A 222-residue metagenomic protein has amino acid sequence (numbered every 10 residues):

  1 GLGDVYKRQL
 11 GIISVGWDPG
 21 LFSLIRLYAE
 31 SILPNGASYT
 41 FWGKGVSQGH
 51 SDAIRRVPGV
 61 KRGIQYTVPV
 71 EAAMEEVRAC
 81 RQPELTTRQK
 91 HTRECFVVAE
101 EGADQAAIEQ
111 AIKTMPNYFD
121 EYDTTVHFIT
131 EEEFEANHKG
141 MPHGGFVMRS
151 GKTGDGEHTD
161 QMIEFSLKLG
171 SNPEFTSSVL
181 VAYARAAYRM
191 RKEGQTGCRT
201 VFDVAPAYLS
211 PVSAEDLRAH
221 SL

Functional and structural regions predicted by a protein language model:
G1-Y6: Short, small-residue-biased leader/transition segments that mark boundaries at the very start of proteins
K7-G11, L33, T159-S166: Glycine/charged-rich beta-loop-alpha catalytic/anionic-binding loops adjacent to active sites
Q9-V68: Rossmann-like dinucleotide-binding core of oxidoreductases
P19, S23, R149, S177 (+1 more regions): Generic structural "secondary-structure junction" signal
S23-R26, E75-V77, V201: Short secondary-structure transition/capping segments
G36-S47, Q110, R191-P206: Short alpha-helical "patches" and their helix-cap loops
V46-A184: C-terminal substrate-binding/catalytic lobe of Rossmann-fold NAD(P)-dependent oxidoreductases
Q161-L222: NAD(P)-dependent Rossmann-like dehydrogenase/reductase catalytic/cofactor-binding core
